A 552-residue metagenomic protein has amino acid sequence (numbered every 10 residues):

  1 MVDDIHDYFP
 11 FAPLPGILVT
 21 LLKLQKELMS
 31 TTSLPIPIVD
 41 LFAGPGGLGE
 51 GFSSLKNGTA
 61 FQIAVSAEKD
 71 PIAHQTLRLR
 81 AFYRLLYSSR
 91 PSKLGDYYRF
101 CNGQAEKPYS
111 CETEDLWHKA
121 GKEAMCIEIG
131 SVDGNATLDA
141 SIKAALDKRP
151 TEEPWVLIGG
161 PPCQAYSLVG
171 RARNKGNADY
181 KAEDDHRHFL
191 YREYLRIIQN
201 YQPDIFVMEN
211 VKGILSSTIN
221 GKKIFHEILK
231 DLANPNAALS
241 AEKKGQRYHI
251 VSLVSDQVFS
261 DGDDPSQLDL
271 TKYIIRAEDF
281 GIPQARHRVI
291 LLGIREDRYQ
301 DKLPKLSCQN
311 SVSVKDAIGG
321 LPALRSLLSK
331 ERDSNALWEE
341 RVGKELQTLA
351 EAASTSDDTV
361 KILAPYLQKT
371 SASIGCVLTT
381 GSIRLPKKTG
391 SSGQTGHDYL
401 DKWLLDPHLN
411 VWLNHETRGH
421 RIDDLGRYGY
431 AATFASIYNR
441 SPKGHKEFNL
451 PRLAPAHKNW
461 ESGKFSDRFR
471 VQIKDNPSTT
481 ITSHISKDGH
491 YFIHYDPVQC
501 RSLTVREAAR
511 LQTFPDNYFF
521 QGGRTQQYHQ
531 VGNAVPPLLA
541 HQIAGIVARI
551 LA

Functional and structural regions predicted by a protein language model:
D4-Y8: Intrinsic-disorder-associated, low-complexity terminal segments enriched in Asp/Asn/His/Tyr and depleted of Lys/Arg
P10-P13, I17-Q25: Short, positively charged and aromatic/hydrophobic N-terminal segments
S30-V39, A43, G47-Y201, K212-H226 (+1 more regions): Core alpha/beta nucleotide-donor-binding catalytic domains of modification enzymes
P35-I38, A64, P154, L270-K272 (+2 more regions): Extracellular structured ligand-interaction cores
L168-R452: Class I S-adenosyl-L-methionine
P407-R510, P515-G522, Q526-Y528: Polybasic, glycine- and aromatic-enriched phosphate-binding surface used to engage nucleic acids
F519-A552: TerminUS-proximal long segments
